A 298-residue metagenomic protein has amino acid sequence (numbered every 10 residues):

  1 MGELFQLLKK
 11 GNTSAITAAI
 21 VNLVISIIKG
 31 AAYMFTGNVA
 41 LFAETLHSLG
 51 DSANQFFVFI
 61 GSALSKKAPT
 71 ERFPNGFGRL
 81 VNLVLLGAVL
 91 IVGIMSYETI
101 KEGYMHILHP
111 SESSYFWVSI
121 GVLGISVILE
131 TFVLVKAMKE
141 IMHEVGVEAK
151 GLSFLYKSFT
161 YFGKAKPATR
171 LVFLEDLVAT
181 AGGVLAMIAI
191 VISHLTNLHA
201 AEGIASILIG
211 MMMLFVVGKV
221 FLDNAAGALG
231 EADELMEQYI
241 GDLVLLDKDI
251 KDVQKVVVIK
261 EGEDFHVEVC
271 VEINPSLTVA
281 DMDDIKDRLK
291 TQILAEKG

Functional and structural regions predicted by a protein language model:
M1-I28: Topogenic membrane-insertion module of multi-pass membrane proteins
G2-K10, E71-F77, G163-A168: Cytosolic juxtamembrane amphipathic/interface segments immediately preceding and feeding into a transmembrane helix
L7-T17, E44-F56, V81-S96: Alpha-helical transmembrane segments of integral membrane proteins, especially early/N-terminal helices
N12, N38-L41, H199, G203: Residues that define the loop-to-transmembrane-helix transition and helix capping in multi-pass membrane transporters
V21, M34-K67, Y104, L171-V184: Acidic (Asp/Glu-rich) catalytic motifs at the cytosolic membrane interface
I25-K29, A40, E44, S48-F59 (+2 more regions): Short helical (or helix-break) motifs at transmembrane helix termini and adjacent helical loops in multi-pass membrane
S62-R79, H109: Aspartate-rich (DDxxD/NDxxD/DxxxD) Mg2+/diphosphate-binding motifs and their adjoining helix-loop segments
G78-G298: Alpha-helical transmembrane segments and adjacent TM-loop junctions that form the membrane-embedded core of multi-pass
